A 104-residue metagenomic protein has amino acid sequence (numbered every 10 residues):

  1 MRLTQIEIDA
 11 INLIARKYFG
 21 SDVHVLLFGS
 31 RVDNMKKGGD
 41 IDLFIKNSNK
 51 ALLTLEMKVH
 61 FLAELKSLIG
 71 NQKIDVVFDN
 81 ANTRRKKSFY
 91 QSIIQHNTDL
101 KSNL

Functional and structural regions predicted by a protein language model:
M1-L26, V32-G38, N47-L104: Catalytic core of pol beta-like nucleotidyltransferases
